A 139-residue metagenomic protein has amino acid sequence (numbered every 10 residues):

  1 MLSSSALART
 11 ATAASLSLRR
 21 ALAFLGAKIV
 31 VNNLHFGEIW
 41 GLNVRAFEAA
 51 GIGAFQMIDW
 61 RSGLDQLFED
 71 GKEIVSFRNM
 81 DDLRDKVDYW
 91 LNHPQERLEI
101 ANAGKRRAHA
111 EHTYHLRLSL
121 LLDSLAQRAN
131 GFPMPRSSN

Functional and structural regions predicted by a protein language model:
M1-F47, G51-D70, R128-G131, R136: Nucleotide-sugar donor-binding catalytic core of glycosyltransferases
R19, G63, D82, R117-L120: Exposed alpha-helical structural elements
E48, E73, E111: Acidic-residue sensor for enzyme active/binding pockets
D59, R78, N92: A conserved hydrophobic position in a structured secondary element of the catalytic/binding core that shapes
D65-K86: Change "using UDP/GDP/dTDP sugars" to "using nucleotide sugars
R84-N139: C-terminal amphipathic helix plus adjacent low-complexity, charged tail appended to glycosyltransferase catalytic
